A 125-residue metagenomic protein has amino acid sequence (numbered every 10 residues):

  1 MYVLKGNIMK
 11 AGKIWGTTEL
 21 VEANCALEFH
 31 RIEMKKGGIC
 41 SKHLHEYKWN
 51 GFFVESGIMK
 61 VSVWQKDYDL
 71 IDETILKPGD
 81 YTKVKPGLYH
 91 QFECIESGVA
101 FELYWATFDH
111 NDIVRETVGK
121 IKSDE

Functional and structural regions predicted by a protein language model:
M1-R31, I39-K42, E73-T74, E116-E125: A short, N-terminal "cap"/entry segment at the start of jelly-roll beta-barrel domains of the cupin/DSBH fold
K10-A11, E93-E125: Double-stranded beta-helix
I32-F52: Short, well-structured hydrophobic secondary-structure segments
I39-S41, G79-Q91, D109: Histidine-centered metal-chelating micro-motifs
Y47-K66: Glycine- and acidic-residue-biased ligand/ion/polar-headgroup-sensing regions
I58-K60, Y81, Y89, V99: Structural motif
Q65-G87: Short acidic-glycine-tyrosine-enriched beta hairpin
